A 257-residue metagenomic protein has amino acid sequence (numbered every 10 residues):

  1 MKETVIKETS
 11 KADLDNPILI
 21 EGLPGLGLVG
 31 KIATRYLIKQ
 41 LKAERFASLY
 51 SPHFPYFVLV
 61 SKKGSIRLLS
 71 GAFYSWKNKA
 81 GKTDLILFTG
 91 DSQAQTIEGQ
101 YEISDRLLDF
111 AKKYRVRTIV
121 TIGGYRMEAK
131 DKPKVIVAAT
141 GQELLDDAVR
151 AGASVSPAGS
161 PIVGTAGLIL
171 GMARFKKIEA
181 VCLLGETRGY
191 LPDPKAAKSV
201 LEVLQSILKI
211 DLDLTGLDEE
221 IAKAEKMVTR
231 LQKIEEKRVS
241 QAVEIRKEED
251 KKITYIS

Functional and structural regions predicted by a protein language model:
M1-D91: N-terminal short beta-loop-beta anion/metal-coordinating cradle
L23-V29, A94, G124-E128, V163 (+1 more regions): Gly/Ser/Thr-rich loops at beta-strand to alpha-helix junctions that form or flank small-molecule/cofactor-binding
L28-I32, E98-E102, G164, L168 (+2 more regions): Conserved active-site and cofactor/substrate-binding residues in soluble primary-metabolism enzymes
A47, I86-F88, T118-V120, E179-L184: Hydrophobic/aromatic beta-strand patches that form the interior of the parallel beta-sheet core in alpha/beta enzyme
A94-L145: Internal, conserved structured core segments that host functional sites
R106-I119, F175-E179, I207-L212: Secondary-structure boundary elements
E128-I207: Catalytic cores of processing enzymes, dominated by hydrolases/peptidases, characterized by acidic/His-rich
E179-S257: Extended, histidine- and acidic-residue-enriched regions that form the cofactor-binding/catalytic faces
